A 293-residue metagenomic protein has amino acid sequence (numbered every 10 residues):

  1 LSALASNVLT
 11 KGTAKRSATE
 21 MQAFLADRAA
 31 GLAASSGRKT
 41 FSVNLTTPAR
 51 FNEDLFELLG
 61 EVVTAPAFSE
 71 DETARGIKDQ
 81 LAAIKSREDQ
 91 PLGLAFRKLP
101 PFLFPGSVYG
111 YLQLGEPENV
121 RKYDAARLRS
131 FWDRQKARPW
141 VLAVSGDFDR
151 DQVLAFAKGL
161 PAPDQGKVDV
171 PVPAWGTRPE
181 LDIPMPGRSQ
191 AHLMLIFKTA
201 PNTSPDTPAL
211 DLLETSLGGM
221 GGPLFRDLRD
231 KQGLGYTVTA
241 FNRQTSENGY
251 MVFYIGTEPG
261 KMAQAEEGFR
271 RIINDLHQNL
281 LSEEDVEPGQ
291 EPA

Functional and structural regions predicted by a protein language model:
L1, K167-P223: His/Glu-based metal-binding/catalytic segments typifying zinc-dependent metallopeptidases
L1-L25, P205-G218, F225-L228: Active/ligand-binding-proximal structured segments within catalytic/core domains that scaffold catalytic residues
S2-L9, P91, L99-S107, A155-L160 (+3 more regions): A broad, low-specificity signal for short, low-complexity segments enriched in glycine/proline and polar/charged
S6-N7, T40, Y109, M185: A short, flexible beta-alpha/helix-coil linker loop
L9, T13, T47, R87 (+6 more regions): A general boundary/transition motif marking the beginning of the first structured unit of a protein
E20-K167, P201, K231-Q232, T237-A293: Charge-rich, well-structured scaffold segments of protease-associated domains
